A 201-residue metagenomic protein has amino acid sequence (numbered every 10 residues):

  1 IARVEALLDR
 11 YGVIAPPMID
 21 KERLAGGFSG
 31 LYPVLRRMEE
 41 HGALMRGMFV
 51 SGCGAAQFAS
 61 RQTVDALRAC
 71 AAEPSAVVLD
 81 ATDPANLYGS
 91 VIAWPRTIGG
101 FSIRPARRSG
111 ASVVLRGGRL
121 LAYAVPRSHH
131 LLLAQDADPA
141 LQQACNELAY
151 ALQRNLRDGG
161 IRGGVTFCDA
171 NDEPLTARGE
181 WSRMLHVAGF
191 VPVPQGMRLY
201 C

Functional and structural regions predicted by a protein language model:
I1-C201: Long, charged, low-complexity, helical-prone intrinsically disordered regions
